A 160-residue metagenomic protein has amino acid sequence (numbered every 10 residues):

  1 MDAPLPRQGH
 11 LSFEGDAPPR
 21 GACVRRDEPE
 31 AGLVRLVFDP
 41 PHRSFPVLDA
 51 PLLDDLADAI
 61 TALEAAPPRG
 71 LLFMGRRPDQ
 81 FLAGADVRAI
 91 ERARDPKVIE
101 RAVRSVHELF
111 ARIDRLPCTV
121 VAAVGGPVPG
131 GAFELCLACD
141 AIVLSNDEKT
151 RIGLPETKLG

Functional and structural regions predicted by a protein language model:
M1-M74, K97, A111-R112: Conserved CoA-thioester-binding segment of acyl-CoA-metabolizing enzymes
S44, F81, I152: Glycine/Thr-rich phosphate-binding loops of Rossmann-like dinucleotide-binding domains
A50-P51, D86-A89, L135-A138: Short, glycine/charged-enriched secondary-structure capping and boundary segments
D58, S105-E108, E134: Alpha-helical scaffolding segments of alpha/beta enzyme cores, especially the outer helices of TIM-barrel or partial
M74-G75, A123: Short beta-strand segments
G75-L109, V128: Glycine- (often His-adjacent) and acidic-residue-rich active-site loop that binds/positions the CoA thioester
A111-K158: Glycine-rich beta-to-alpha active-site loop
